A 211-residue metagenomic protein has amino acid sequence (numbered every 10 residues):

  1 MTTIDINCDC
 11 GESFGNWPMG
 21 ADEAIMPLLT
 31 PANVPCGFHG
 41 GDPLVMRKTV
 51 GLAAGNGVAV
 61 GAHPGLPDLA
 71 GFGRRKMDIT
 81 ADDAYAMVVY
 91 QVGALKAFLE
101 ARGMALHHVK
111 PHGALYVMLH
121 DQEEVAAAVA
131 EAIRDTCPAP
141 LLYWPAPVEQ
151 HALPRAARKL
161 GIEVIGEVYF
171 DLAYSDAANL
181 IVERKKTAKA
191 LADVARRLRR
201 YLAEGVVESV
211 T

Functional and structural regions predicted by a protein language model:
T3-N7, G11-P31, G37-V45, G55: Conserved N-terminal beta1-alpha1 strand-loop-helix module at the mouth
I4-C8, A32-V34, V60-P64, H107-P111 (+3 more regions): Hydrophobic faces of well-ordered beta-strands that scaffold small-molecule active sites in alpha/beta enzyme cores
P18, D22, A32-H39, A70-Y85 (+2 more regions): Glycine-rich tight-turn/loop motif centered on a GG-T
E23-P27, K48-G61, E100-G103, R134: Acidic (Asp/Glu)-rich catalytic clusters
V34-H39, M118-L119, C137-V148: Catalytic beta/alpha-barrel core
L69-P111: Glycine/small-residue-rich loop that forms an oxyanion/phosphate-binding "nest" at active or ligand-binding sites
Q122-A128: Charged helix-capping and loop-helix junction motifs
V148-A152, A156-V210: Active-site rim beta-loop-alpha module in soluble metabolic enzymes
